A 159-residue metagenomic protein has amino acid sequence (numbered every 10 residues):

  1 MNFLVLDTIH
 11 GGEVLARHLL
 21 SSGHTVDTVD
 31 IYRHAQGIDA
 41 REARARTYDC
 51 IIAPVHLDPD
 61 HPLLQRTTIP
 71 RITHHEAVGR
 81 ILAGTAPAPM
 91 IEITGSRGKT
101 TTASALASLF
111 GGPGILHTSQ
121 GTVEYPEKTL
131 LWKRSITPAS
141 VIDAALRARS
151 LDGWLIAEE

Functional and structural regions predicted by a protein language model:
N2-E92, S104-L109: Short, basic phosphate-binding NTP loop
Q36-Y48, I52-L57, H74-I81, L109-E159: ATP-dependent carboxylate-amine ligase catalytic core
G95-R97: The conserved Walker
T100: Residue-level recognition of phosphate/Mg2+-coordinating polar/acidic sites in nucleotide-handling active sites
